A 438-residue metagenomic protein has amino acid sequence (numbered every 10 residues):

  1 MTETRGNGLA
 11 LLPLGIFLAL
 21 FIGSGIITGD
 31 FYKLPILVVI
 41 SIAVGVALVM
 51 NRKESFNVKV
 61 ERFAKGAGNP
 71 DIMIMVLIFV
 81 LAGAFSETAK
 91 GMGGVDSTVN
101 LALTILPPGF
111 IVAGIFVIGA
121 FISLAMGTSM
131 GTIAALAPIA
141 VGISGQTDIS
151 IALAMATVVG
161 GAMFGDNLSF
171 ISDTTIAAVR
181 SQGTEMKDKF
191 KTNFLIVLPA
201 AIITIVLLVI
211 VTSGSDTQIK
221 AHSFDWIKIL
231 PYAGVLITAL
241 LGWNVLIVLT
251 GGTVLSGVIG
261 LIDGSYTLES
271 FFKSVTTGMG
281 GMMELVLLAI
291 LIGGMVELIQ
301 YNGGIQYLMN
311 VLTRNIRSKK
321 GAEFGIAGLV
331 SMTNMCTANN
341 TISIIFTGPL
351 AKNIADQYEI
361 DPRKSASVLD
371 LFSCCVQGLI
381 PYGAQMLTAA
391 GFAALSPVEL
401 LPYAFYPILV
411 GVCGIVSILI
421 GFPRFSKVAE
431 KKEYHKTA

Functional and structural regions predicted by a protein language model:
M1-V80, T192-L288, K431-A438: Hydrophobic transmembrane alpha-helices of multi-pass small-molecule transporters
T2, K53-S55, G68-I72, G91 (+7 more regions): Juxtamembrane helix-boundary/capping and inter-helix hinge elements in multi-pass membrane proteins
F31, G160-H222, I227, L379 (+1 more regions): Juxtamembrane and boundary regions of transmembrane helices in multi-pass small-molecule transporters and channels
L37, V49, V60-G93, G109 (+5 more regions): Core transmembrane alpha-helical segments of multi-pass membrane transporters/permeases
N69-M75, N100-I118, S144-A154, L198 (+5 more regions): Membrane-interfacial loop-to-helix junctions in multi-pass transporters
V76-F85, P107-I139, L312-L350, L369: Hydrophobic alpha-helical transmembrane segments of multi-pass integral membrane proteins, predominantly secondary
I78, G109-I122, D148-G165, G321-N334 (+3 more regions): Alpha-helical transmembrane segments of multi-pass membrane proteins
G131-G142, V159, F170-G183, Y307-M309 (+2 more regions): Re-entrant/interfacial helical elements at transmembrane boundaries that shape and gate the permeation pathway
